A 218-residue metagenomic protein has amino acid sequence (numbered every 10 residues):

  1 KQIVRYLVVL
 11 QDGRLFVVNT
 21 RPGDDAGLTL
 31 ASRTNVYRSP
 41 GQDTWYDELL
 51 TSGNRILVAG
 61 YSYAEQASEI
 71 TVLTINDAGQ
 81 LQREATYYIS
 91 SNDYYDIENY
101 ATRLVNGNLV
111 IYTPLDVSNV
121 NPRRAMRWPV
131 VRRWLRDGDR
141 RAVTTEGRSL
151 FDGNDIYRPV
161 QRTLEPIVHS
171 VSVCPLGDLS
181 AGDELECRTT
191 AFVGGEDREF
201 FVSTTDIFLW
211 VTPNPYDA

Functional and structural regions predicted by a protein language model:
K1-A218: Beta-sheet-rich non-transmembrane sensory/scaffold domains
